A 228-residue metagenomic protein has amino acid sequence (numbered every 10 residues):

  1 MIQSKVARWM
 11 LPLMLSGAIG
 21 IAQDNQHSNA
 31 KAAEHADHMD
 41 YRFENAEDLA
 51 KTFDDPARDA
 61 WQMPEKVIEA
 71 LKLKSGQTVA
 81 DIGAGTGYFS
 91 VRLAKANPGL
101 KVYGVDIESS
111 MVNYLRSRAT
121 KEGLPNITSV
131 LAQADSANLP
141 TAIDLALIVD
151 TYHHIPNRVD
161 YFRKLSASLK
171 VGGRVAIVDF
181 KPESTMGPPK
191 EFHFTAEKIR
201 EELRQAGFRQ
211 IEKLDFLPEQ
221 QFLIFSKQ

Functional and structural regions predicted by a protein language model:
D59-Q77: Conserved alpha-helix/loop element of class I SAM-dependent methyltransferases that forms part of the SAM/SAH-binding
G76-G85: Conserved class I S-adenosyl-L-methionine
T86-P98: Conserved SAM-binding loop of SAM-dependent methyltransferases across substrates and taxa, primarily the Class I
E108-S110: Conserved SAM/SAH-binding beta-strand->alpha-helix loop
E122-D135: Conserved SAM-binding strand-loop segment of SAM-dependent methyltransferases
A137-A146: A short acidic, Gly/Pro-enriched loop at the edge of an enzyme's catalytic core that lines a small-molecule cofactor
V159-R174: A short glycine-rich, Lys/Arg-flanked "PGG" loop and its adjoining helix->strand segment in the class I
A176-I199: Conserved class I S-adenosyl-L-methionine
